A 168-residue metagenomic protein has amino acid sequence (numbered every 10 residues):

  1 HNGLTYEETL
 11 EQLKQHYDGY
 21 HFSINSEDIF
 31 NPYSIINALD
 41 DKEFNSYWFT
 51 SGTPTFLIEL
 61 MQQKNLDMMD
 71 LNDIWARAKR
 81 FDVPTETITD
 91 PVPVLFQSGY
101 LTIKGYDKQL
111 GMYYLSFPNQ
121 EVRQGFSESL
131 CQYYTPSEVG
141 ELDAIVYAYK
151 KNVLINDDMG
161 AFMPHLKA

Functional and structural regions predicted by a protein language model:
H1-N37: Amphipathic alpha-helical segments of the small helical/lid subdomains adjacent to P-loop NTPase cores
D28-A168: Extended alpha-helical interface modules used as scaffolds for assembling large macromolecular complexes
